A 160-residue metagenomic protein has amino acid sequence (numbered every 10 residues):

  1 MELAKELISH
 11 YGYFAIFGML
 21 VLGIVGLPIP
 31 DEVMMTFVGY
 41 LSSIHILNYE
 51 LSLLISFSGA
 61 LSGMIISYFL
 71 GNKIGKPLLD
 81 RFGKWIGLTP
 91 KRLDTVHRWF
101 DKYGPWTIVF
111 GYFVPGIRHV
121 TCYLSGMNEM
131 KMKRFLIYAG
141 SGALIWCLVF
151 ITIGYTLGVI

Functional and structural regions predicted by a protein language model:
M1-G18, H45-Y123, M127-L136, G140 (+1 more regions): Membrane-interfacial helix-loop-helix
S9, M35-S43: Short amphipathic helix-loop junctions that connect adjacent transmembrane helices in Major Facilitator Superfamily/SLC
F17-M35, F110-G111: Transmembrane alpha-helix interface/packing and boundary motifs in multi-pass membrane proteins, characterized by
G23-I24, G39-Y40, S67, F150 (+1 more regions): Structural signal for membrane-spanning alpha-helices in multi-pass inner-membrane proteins, emphasizing helix cores
L27, L41, L61, H119 (+1 more regions): Short Asp/Glu-rich motifs
D31, M35, R118-H119, F150: Functionally critical, cavity-lining and gating residues within the transmembrane helices of 12-TM secondary
Y40, I44-Y49, I145-L148: Small-residue-rich segments of transmembrane alpha-helices in multi-pass membrane proteins, especially helix faces
